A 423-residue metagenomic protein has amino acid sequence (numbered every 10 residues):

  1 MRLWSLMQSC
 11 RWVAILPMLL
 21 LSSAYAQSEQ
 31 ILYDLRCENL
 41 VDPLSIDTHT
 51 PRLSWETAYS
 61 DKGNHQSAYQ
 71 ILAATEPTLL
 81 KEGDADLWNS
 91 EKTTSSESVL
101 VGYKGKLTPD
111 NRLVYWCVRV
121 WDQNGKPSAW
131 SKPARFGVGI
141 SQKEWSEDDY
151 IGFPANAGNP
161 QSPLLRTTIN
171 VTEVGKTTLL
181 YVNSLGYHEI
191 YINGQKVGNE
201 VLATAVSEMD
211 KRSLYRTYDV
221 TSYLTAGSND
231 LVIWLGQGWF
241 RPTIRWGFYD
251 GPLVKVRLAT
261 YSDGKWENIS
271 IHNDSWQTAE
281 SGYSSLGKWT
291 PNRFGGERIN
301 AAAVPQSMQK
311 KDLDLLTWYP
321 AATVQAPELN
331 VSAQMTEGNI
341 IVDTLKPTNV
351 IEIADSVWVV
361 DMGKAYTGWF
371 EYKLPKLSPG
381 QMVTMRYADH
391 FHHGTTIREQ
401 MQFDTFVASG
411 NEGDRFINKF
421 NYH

Functional and structural regions predicted by a protein language model:
M1-Q8: N-terminal secretory signal peptides that target proteins for export/translocation
R11-S22: Bacterial N-terminal signal peptides
A24-S28: Boundary at the C-terminal end of the N-terminal hydrophobic targeting segment
Q30-L113, C117-H423: Extracellular/oxidizing-compartment recognition motifs
